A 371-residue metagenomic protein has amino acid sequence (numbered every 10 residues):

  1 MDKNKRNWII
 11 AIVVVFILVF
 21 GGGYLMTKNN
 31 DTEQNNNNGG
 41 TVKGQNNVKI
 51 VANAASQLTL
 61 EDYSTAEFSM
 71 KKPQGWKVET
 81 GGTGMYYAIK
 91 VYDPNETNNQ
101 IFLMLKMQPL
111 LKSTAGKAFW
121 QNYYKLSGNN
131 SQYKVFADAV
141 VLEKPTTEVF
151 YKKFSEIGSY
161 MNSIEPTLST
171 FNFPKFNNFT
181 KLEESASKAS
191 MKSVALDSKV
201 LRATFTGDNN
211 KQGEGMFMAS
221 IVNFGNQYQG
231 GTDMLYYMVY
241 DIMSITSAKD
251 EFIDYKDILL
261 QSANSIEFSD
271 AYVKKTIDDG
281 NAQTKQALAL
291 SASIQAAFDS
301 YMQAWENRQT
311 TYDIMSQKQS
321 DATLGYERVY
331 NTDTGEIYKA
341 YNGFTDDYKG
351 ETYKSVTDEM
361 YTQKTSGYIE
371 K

Functional and structural regions predicted by a protein language model:
D2-V13, L18-G213, F217-K371: N-terminal targeting sequences that direct proteins away from the cytosol to non-cytosolic compartments
